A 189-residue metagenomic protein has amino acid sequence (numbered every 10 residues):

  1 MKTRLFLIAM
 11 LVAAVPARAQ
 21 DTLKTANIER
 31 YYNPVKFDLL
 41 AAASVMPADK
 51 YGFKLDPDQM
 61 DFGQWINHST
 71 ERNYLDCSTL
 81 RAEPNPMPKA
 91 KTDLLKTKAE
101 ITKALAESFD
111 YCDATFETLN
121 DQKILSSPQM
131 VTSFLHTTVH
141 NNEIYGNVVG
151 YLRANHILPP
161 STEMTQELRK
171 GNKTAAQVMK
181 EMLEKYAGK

Functional and structural regions predicted by a protein language model:
R4-A14: Sec-dependent N-terminal signal peptides
V15-A19: Sec/Tat signal peptide C-region and signal peptidase I cleavage site
E29-R30, F37-L40, K50-P88, S127-Y186: Short, contiguous alpha-helical
D38, A42-A43, C77, S108-Y111 (+1 more regions): Well-ordered alpha-helical scaffold segments within catalytic/enzyme domains
L94-Y145, V149-G150: Acidic/histidine-rich alpha-helical segments that form the ligand environment of transition-metal centers
